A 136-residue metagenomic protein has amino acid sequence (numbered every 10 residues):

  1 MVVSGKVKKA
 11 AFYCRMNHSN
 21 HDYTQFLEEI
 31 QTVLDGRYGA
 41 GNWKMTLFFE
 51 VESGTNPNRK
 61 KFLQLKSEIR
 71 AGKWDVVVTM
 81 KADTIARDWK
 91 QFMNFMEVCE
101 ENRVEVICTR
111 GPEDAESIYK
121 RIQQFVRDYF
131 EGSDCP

Functional and structural regions predicted by a protein language model:
M1-P136: Short, structured surface patches at the beginning of a domain
